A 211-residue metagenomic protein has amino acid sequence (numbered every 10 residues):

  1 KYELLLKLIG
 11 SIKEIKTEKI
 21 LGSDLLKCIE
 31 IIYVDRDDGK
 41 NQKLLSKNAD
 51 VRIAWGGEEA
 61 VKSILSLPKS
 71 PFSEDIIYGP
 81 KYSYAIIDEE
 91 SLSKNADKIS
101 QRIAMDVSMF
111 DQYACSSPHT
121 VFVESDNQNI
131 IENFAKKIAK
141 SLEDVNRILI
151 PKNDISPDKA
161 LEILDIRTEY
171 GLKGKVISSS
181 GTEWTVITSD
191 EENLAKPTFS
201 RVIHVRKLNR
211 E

Functional and structural regions predicted by a protein language model:
K1, E74-D75, K173-I177: Short secondary-structure junctions
K1-I20: Conserved small-residue-rich beta-alpha loop and adjacent elements that most often cradle the phosphate/pyrophosphate
L6-K7, K40-L45, S73-Y78, P157-D158 (+1 more regions): Short low-complexity stretches enriched in small and charged residues
K7-I12, S63-P68, N133-I138: Short, aromatic/basic amphipathic alpha-helical patches
E18, G22, S180-T182: Intrinsic-disorder/low-complexity loop/linker signature
I20-N127: Conserved NAD(P)+-binding/catalytic subdomain of aldehyde/semialdehyde dehydrogenases
Q101, M109-E211: NAD(P)-dependent aldehyde/semialdehyde dehydrogenase
